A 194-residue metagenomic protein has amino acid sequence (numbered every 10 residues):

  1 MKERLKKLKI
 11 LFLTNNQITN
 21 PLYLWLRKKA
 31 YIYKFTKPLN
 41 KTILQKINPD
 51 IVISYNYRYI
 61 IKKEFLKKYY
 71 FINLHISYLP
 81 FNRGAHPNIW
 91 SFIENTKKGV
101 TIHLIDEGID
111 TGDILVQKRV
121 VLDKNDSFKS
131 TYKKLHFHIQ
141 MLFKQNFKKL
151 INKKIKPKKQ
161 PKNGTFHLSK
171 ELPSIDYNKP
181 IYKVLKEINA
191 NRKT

Functional and structural regions predicted by a protein language model:
M1-T194: One-carbon transfer enzymes
